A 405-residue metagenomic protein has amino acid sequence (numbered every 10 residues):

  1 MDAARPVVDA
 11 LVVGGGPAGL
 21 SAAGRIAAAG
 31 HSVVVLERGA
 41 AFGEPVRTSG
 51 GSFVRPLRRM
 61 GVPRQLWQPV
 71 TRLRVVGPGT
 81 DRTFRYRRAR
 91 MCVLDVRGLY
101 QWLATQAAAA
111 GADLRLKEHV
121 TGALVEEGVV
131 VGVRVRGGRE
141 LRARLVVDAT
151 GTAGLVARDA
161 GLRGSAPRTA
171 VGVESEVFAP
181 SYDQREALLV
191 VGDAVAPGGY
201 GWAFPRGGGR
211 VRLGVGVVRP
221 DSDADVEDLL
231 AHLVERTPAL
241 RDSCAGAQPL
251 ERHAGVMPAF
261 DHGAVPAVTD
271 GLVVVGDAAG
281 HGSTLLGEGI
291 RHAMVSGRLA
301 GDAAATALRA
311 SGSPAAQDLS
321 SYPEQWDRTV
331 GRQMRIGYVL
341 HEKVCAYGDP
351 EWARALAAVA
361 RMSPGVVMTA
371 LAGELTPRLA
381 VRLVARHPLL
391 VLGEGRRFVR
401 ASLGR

Functional and structural regions predicted by a protein language model:
D2-A18: Beta1/beta-strand and adjacent pyrophosphate-binding region of the FAD-binding site in flavoprotein oxidoreductases
G14, A149-T150, V275: Short, well-ordered coil/turn residues at beta-beta hairpins and beta-strand->alpha-helix junctions within
A18, A41, A153: Conserved Rossmann-like nucleotide-cofactor binding loop
G24-R47: Glycine-rich FAD pyrophosphate-binding loop
A29, Q106-Q248, P258, G263: Predominantly flavin-linked oxidoreductase catalytic cores and closely associated redox partners
F53-A104: A conserved beta-strand/loop capping segment in the N-terminal third of enzymes that catalyze redox or closely related
V120, D221-A303, A307-R309, P314-A316: FAD/FMN-dependent oxidoreductases across multiple families
A305-R405: C-terminal helical "tail/cap" subdomain of flavin- and related membrane-associated enzymes
